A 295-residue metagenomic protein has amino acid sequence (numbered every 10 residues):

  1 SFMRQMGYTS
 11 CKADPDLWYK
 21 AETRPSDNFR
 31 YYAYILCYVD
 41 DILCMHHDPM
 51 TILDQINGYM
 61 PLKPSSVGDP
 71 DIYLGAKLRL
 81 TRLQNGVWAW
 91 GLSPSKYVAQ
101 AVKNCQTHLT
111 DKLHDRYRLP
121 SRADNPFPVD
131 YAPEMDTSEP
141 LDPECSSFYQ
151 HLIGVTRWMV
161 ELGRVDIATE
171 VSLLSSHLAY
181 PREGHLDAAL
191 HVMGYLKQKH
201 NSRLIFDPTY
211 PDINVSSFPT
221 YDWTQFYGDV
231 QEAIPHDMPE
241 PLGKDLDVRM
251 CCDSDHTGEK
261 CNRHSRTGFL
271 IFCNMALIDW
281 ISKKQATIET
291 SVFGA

Functional and structural regions predicted by a protein language model:
S1-A295: Long, low-complexity, charge-biased intrinsically disordered regions
